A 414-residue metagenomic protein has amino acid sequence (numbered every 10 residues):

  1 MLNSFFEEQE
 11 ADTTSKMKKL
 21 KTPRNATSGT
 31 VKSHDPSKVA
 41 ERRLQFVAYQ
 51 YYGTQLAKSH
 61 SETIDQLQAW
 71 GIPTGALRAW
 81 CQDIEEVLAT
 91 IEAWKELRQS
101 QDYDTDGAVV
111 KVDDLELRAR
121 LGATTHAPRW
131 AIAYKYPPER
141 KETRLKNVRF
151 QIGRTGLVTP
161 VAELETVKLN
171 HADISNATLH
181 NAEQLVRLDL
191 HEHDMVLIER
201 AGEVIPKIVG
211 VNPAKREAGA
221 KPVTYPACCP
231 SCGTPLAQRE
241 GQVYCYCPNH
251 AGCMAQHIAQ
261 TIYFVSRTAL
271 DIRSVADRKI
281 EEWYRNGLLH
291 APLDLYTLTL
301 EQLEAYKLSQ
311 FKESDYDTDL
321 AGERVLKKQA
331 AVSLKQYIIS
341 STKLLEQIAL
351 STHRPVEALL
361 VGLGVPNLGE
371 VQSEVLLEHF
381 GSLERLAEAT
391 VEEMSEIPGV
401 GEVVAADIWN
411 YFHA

Functional and structural regions predicted by a protein language model:
M1-G364, Q372-S382, E393, G399-V403 (+2 more regions): RNA/tRNA-interacting regions in translation and RNA-turnover enzymes
L383-A387: Helix-hairpin-helix/helix-loop-helix acidic hairpins
A414: Short, surface-exposed acidic-centric catalytic microdomains
